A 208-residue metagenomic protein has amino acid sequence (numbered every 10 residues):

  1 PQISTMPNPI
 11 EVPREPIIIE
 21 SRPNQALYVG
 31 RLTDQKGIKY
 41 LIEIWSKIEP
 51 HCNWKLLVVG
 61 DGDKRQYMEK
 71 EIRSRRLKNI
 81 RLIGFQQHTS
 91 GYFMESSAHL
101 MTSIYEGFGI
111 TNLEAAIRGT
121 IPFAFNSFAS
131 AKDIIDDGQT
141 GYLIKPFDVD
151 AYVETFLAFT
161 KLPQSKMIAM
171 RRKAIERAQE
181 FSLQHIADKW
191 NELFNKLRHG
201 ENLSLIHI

Functional and structural regions predicted by a protein language model:
P9: Carbohydrate-associated surface elements
N24, Y28-K47, D63-E69, D150: A conserved mid-protein helix/loop that constitutes part of the nucleotide-sugar donor-binding site
F85, I104: Aromatic "clamp/platform" in nucleotide-sugar-dependent glycosyltransferases that forms part of the donor/acceptor
G109-N112, A131: Short glycine/serine-rich donor-binding loops of glycosyltransferases
I121-F125: Short hydrophobic beta-strand element within catalytic cores of glycosyltransferases and related nucleotide-activated
N126, D136-G138, Y142-D150, A158-Q164: Conserved acidic donor-binding segment of nucleotide-sugar-dependent glycosyltransferases
S165-E180, E192: A short, well-ordered alpha-helix in the C-terminal region of glycosyltransferases
I206-I208: Conserved small/polar residues in nucleotide/adenosyl-binding loops
